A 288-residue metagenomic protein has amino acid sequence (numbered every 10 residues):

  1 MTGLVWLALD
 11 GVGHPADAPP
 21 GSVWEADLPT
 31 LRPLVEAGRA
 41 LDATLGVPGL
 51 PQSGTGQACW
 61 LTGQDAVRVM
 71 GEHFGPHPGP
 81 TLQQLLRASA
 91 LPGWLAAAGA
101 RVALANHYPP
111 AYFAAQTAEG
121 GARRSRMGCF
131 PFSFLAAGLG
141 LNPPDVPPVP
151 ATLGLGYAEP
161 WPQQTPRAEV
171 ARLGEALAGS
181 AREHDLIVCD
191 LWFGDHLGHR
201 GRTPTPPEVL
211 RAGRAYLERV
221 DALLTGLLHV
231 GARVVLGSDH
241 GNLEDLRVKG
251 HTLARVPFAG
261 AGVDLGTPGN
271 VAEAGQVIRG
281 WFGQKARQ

Functional and structural regions predicted by a protein language model:
T2-G3, G13-A98, H107-R124, A261-G262 (+3 more regions): Active-site nucleophile/metal-coordination loop of metallo-enzymes that catalyze phosphate/sulfate and related
L4-H14, Y216-H251, F258, I278: Metal-dependent active-site segment of extracytoplasmic phospho-/sulfohydrolases and closely related
S53-T55, H251-A254: Short, solvent-exposed loop/turn segments at the edges of secondary structure
G56-P204: His/Asp/Glu-rich, glycine-adjacent segments that coordinate divalent cations and/or stabilize oxyanion chemistry on
A88-P92, V170-G174, L217-L228, G275 (+1 more regions): Short, hydrophobic/amphipathic alpha-helical packing segments that form internal helix faces or helix-helix interfaces
L197-V220: Active-site-proximal segments of metal-dependent phosphoesterases and phosphodiesterases across multiple
R255-D264: Short helix/strand-capping connector loops at secondary-structure junctions
